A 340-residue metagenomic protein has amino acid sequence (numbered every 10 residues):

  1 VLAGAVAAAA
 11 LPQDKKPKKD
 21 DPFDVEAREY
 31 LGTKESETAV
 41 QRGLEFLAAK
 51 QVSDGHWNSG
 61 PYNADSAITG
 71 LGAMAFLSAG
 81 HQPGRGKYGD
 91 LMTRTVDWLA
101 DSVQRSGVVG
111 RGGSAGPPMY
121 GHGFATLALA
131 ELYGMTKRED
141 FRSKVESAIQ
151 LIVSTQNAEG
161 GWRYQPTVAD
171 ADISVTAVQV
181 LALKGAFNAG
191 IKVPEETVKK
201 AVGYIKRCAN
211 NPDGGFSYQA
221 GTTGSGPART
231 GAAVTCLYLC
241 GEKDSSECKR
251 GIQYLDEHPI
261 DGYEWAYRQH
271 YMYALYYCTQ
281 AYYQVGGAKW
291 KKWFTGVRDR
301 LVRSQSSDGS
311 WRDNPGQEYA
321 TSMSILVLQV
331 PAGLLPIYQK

Functional and structural regions predicted by a protein language model:
L2, D14-R42, H56-L91, Q104-Q150 (+3 more regions): An alpha-helical repeat/solenoid feature that recognizes helix-turn-helix modules
A8-Q13: Boundary at the C-terminal end of the N-terminal hydrophobic targeting segment
S53: Short, conserved catalytic-motif segment at the N-terminal edge
V96-A100: Eukaryotic helix-linker segments that join adjacent hydrophobic helices
V302-S306: Predominantly the C-terminal beta-signal and adjacent terminal strand-loop region of outer-membrane beta-barrel
